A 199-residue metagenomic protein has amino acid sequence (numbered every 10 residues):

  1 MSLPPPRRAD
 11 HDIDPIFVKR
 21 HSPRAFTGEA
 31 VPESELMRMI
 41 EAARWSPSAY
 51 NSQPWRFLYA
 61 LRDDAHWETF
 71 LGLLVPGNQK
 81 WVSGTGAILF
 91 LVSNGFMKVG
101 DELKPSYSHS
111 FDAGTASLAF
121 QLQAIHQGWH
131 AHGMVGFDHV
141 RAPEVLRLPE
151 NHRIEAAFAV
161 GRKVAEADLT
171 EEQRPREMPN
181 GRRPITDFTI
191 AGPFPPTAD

Functional and structural regions predicted by a protein language model:
M1-D199: Acidic, surface-exposed loops and disordered segments
